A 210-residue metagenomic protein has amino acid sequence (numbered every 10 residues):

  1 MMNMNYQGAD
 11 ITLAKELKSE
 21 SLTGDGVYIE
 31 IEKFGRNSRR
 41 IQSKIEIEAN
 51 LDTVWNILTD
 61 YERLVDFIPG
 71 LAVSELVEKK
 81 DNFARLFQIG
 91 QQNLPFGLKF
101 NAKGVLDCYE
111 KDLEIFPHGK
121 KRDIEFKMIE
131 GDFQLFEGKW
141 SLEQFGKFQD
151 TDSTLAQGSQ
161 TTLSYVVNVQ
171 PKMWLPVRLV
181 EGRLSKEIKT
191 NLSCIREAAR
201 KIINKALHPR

Functional and structural regions predicted by a protein language model:
M1-M4, Q157, A206-R210: Short, Lys/Arg-enriched, disordered terminal segments
M2-F83, L98: Hydrophobic ligand-binding cavity/cleft-lining segments
Y6, E20, G70, P95-G158 (+1 more regions): Hydrophobic-ligand binding "helix-grip"
F34-N37, E75-E130, P171, C194-I202 (+1 more regions): Glycine-rich portal/gate segments that line the openings of hydrophobic small-molecule binding cavities
S38-E46, F83-R85, D123, E137 (+1 more regions): Intrinsic-disorder/low-complexity, polar/charged segments enriched in Ser/Thr/Lys/Arg/Asp/Glu/Gln
S164-R210: A conserved amphipathic terminal alpha-helix motif
